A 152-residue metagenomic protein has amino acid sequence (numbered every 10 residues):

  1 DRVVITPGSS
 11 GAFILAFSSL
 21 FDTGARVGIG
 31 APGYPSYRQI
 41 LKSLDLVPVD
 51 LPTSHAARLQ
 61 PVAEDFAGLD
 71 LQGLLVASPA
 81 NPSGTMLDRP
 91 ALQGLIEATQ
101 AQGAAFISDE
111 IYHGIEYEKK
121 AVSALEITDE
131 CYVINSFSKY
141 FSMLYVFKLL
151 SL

Functional and structural regions predicted by a protein language model:
D1-E97, G114-I127, Y132: Conserved core of the PLP fold type I
G24-G28, F106, Y145: Secondary-structure transition/capping residues
A57, A105, Y140-M143: Short glycine/serine/proline-enriched coil/turn segments at secondary-structure junctions
S78, F106-I107: Residue-level marker for buried hydrophobic side chains located in beta-strands that build the well-ordered beta-sheet
Q100: Helix-to-beta-strand junctions that scaffold the AdoMet/dcAdoMet cofactor pocket in Class I SAM-dependent enzymes
E110: Walker B catalytic acidic pair
I127-L152: Active-site PLP attachment segment
